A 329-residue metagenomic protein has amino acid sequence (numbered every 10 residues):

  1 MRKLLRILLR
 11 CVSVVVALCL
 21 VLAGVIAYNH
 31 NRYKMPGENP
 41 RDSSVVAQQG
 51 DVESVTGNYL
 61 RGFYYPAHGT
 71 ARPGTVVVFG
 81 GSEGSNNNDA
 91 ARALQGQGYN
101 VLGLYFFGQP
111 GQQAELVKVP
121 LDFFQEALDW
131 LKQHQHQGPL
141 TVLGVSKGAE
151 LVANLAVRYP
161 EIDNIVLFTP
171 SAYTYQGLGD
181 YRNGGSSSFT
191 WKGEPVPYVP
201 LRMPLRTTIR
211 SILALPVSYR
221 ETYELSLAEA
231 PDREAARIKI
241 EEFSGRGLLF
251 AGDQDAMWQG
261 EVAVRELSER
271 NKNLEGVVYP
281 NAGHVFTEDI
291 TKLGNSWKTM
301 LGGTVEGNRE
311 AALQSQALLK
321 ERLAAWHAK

Functional and structural regions predicted by a protein language model:
I26-A71: N-terminal cap/lid segment of alpha/beta-hydrolase-fold proteins
R72-G81: Short beta-strand element of the alpha/beta-hydrolase
A91, W258-R270, T291: Short alpha-helix in the alpha/beta-hydrolase fold that links the catalytic acid
G96-G111: Conserved alpha/beta-hydrolase
A114-Q135, N154: Alpha/beta-hydrolase active-site loop
V166-E241: Accessory cap/linker subdomain of secreted extracellular hydrolases
F243, L249-A251: Short beta-strand/loop motif that positions the catalytic acidic residue of the alpha/beta-hydrolase fold
K292-K329: Catalytic active-site module of serine/aspartate enzymes centered on a nucleophile-bearing elbow/loop
